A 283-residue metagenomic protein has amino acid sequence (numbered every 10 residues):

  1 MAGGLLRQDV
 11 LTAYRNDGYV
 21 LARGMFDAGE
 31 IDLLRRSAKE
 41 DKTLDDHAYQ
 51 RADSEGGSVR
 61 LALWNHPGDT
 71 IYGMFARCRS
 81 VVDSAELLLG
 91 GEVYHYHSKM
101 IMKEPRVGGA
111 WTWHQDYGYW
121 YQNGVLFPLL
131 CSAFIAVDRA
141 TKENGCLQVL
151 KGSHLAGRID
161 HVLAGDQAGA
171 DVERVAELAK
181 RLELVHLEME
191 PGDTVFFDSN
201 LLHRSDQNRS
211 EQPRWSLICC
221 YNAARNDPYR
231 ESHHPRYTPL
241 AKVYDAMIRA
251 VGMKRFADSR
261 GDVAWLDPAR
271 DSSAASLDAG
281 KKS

Functional and structural regions predicted by a protein language model:
M1-D17, A22-N123, H161-V162, S232 (+3 more regions): Non-heme Fe(II)-dependent double-stranded beta-helix
G29, E104, T141, A156 (+2 more regions): Feature marks short, surface-exposed loop/turn motifs that line or immediately flank catalytic pockets and channel
L44-Q50, S54, T194, L201-S283: Non-heme Fe(II)/2-oxoglutarate
V59, Q115-Y117, Q167-R181, P213 (+1 more regions): Short, surface-exposed loop/helix-turn segments at secondary-structure junctions that function as lids/hinges flanking
G91-S98, G109-W111, L129-I135, G145 (+1 more regions): Generic beta-strand structural signal
Y119-L130, L182-E183, M189, Q212-P213: A short beta-loop-beta micro-motif enriched in histidine and acidic residues
N123-K142, E188, C220-A223: Short, conserved beta-strand element in jelly-roll/cupin
A140-R204: Double-stranded beta-helix
